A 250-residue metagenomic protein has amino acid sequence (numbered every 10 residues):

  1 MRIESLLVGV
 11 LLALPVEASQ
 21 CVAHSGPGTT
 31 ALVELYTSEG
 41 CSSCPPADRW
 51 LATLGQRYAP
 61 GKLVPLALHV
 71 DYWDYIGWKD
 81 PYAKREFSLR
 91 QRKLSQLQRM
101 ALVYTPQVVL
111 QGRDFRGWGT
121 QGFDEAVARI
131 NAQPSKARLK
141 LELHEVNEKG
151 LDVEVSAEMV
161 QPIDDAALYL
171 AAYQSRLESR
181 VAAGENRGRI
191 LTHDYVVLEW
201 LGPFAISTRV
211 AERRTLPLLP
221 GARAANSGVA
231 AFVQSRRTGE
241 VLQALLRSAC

Functional and structural regions predicted by a protein language model:
R2-E17: Bacterial N-terminal signal peptides
S5, V22-H24, R57, R180 (+1 more regions): Compositionally biased, low-complexity repeat tracts
L11, G28, G61-L63, E148 (+1 more regions): Generic secretory/membrane-interface signal
S19-Y104: Active-site-proximal cofactor/substrate-binding loop regions of enzyme domains
K79-Y104, Q111-C250: Short, conserved sequence motifs used for protein processing/export or organelle targeting and for catalysis
